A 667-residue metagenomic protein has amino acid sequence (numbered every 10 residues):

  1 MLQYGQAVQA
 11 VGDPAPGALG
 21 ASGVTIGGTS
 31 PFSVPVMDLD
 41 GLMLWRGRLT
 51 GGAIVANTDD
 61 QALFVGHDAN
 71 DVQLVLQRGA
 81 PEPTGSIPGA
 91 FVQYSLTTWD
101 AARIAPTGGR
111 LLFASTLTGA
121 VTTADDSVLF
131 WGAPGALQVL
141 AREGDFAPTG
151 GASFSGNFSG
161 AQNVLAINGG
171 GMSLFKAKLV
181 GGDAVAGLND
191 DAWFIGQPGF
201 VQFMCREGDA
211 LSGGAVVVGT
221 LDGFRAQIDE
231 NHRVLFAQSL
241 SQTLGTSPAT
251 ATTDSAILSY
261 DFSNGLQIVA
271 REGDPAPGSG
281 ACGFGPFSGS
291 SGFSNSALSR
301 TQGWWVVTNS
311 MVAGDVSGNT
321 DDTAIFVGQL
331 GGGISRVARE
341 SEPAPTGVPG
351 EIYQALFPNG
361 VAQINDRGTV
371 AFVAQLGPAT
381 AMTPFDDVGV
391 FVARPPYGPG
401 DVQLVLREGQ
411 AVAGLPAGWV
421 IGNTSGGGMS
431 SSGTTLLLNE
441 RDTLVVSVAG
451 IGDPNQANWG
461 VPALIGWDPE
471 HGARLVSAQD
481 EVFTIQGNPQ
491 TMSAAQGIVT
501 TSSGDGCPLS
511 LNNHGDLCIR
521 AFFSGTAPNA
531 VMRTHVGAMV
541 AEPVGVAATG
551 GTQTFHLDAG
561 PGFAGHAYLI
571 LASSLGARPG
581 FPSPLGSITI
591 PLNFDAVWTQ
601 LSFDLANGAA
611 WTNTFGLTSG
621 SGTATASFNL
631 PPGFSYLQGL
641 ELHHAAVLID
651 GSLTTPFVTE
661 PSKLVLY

Functional and structural regions predicted by a protein language model:
M1-G537: Conserved "turn/edge" positions that cap or connect secondary-structure elements within repeat/scaffolded domains
G537-Y667: Residue-level hotspots within well-ordered secondary structure
